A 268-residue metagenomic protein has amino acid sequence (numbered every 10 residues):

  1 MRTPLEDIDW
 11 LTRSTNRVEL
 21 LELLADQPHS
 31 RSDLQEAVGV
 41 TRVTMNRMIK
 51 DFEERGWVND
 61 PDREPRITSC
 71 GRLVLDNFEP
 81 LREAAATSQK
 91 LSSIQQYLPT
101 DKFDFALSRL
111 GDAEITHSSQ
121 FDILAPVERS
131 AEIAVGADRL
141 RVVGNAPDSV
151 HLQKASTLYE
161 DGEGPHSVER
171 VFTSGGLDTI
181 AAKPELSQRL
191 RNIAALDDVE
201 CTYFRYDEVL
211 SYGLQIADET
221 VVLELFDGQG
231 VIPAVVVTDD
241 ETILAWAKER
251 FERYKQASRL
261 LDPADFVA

Functional and structural regions predicted by a protein language model:
M1-T87: Basic, Lys/Arg-rich alpha-helical nucleic-acid-recognition elements, primarily the DNA-binding modules of transcription
N59, G213-I216: Well-ordered beta-strand positions
P80-R141: Amphipathic alpha-helical dimerization/coiled-coil segments that flank or bridge DNA-binding/regulatory modules
I123-V127, H151-L152, L186, A247: Amphipathic coiled-coil/heptad-repeat helices and related helical stalk/stem segments that mediate oligomerization
E132-R189: Primarily the HKD phosphodiesterase
V171-I180, E208-S211, F226-V231, V237-T238: Structured extramembrane domains adjacent to transmembrane segments
G175-L214: HKD-type phospholipase D/PLD-like phosphodiesterase module
Q215-A268: Amphipathic alpha-helical interface segments
